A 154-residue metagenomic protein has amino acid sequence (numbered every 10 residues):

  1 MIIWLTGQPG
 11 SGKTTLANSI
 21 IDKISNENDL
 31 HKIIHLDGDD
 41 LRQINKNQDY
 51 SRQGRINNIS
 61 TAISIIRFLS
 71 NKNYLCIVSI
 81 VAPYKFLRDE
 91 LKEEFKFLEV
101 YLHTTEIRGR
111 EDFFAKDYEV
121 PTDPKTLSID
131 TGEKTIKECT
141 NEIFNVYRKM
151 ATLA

Functional and structural regions predicted by a protein language model:
I3-L5: Hydrophobic anchor at the beta1->P-loop junction of P-loop NTPases
P9: The conserved Walker
K13: Conserved lysine of the Walker
A17-S64: Conserved substrate/cofactor phosphate-moiety recognition/catalytic segment in nucleotide-dependent phosphotransferases
I33-H35, F97-Y101, T126-S128: Conserved beta-strand scaffold positions in the cores of enzyme catalytic domains, especially in NTP/NDP-utilizing
I44, R52-I107: Glycine-rich phosphate-binding loop used to anchor ATP phosphates in small-molecule kinases, encompassing both
D49-S51, E90-F95, F114-A115, E142-F144: Short, glycine/charged-enriched secondary-structure capping and boundary segments
H103-A154: Small-molecule kinase domains that catalyze NTP-dependent phosphoryl transfer to phosphate-bearing small molecules
